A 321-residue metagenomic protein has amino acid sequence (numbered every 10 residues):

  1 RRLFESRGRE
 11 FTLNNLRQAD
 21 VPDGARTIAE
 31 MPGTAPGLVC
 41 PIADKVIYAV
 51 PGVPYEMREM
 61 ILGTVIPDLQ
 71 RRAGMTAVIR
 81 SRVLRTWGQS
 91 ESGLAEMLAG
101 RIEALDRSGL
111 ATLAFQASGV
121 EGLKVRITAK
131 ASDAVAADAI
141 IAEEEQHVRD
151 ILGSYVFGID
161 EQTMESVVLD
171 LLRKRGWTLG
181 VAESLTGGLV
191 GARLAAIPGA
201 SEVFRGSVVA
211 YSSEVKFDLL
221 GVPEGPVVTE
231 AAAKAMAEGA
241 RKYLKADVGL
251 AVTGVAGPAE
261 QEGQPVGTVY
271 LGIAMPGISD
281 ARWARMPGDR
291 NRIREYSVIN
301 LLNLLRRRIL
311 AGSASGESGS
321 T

Functional and structural regions predicted by a protein language model:
R1, R17, A134-T321: Short alpha-helical segments enriched in small residues
R1-R72, V227-V228: Proline/glycine-rich low-complexity loops and linkers
G24-A29, A35-C40, R101-E103, T112-Q116 (+2 more regions): A generic local secondary-structure boundary/capping motif
A25, I127, L301: A residue-level signal for conserved active-site and pocket-lining positions in enzyme catalytic cores
R26, G37, K45-Y48, A111-L113 (+3 more regions): Structural motif
V39-C40, F115-A117, A129, V269-M275: Short beta-strand elements
P41-E121, R126, A136-I141: Accessory alpha-helical/coil subdomains and C-terminal extensions that flank or cap enzyme catalytic cores
R126-K130, S207: Residue-level recognition of well-ordered beta-strand positions that form the cores of beta-sheet-rich folds across
